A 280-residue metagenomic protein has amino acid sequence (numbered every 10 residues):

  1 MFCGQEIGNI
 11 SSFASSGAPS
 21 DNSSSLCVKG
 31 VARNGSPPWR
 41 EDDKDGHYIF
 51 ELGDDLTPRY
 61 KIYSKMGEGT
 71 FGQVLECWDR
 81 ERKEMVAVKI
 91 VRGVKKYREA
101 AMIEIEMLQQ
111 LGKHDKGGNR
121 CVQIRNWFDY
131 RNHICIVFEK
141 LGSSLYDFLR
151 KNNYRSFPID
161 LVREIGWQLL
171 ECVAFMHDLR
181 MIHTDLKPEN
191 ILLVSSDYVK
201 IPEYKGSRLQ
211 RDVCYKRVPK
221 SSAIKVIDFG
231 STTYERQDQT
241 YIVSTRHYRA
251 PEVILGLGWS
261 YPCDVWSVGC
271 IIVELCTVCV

Functional and structural regions predicted by a protein language model:
M1-V280: Intrinsically disordered, low-complexity regulatory segments of kinases
